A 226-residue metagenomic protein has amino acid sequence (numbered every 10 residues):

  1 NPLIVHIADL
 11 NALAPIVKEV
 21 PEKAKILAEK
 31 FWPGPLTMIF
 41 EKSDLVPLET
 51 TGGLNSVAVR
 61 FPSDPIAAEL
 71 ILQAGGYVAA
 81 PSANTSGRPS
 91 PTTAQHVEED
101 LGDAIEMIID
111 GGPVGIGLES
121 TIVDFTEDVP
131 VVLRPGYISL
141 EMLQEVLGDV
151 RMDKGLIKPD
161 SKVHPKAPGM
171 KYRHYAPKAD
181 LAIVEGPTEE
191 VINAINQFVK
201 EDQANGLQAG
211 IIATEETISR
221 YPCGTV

Functional and structural regions predicted by a protein language model:
N1-V226: Active-site-adjacent structural elements in enzyme catalytic cores
